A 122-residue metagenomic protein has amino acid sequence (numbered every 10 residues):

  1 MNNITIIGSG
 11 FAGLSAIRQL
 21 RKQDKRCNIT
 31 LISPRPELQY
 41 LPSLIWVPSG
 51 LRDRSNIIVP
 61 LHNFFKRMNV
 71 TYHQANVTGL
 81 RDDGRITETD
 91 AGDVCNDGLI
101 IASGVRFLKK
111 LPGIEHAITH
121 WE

Functional and structural regions predicted by a protein language model:
N2-V70: Beta1-alpha1 glycine-rich phosphate/pyrophosphate-binding loop at the start of Rossmann-like nucleotide-binding domains
T5, R67-E122: FAD-binding core/adjacent interface of flavoenzyme oxidoreductases
